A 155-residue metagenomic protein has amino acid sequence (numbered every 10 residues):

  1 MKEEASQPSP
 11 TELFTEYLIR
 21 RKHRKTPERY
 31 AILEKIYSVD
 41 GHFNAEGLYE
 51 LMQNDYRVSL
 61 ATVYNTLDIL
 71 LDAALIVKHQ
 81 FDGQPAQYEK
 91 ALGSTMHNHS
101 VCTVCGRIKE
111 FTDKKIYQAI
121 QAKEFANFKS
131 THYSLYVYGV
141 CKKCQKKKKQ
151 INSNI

Functional and structural regions predicted by a protein language model:
E4-L33: Short alpha-helical segments that sit at the start of domains
Y17, E34-V39, A73: Short amphipathic alpha-helical elements of helix-turn-helix/winged-helix folds
H23, Y37-D40, N54: Short helix-capping/hinge SLiMs at alpha-helix to coil transitions
F43-E50: Short acidic, hydrophobic short linear motifs in intrinsically disordered regions
S59-L60: Short coil turns linking two alpha-helices in DNA-binding domains
V63-A73: Basic amphipathic alpha-helical segments that dock to polyanions
A73-I155: Non-DNA-binding regulatory cores of transcription-related proteins, predominantly C-terminal effector-binding
